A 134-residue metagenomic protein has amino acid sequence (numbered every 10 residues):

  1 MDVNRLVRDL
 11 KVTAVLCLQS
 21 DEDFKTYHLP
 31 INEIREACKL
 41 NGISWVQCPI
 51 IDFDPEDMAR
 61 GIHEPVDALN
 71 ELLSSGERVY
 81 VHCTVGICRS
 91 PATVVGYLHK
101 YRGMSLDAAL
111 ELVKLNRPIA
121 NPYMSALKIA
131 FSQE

Functional and structural regions predicted by a protein language model:
M1-R78, K100-F131: Cysteine-based protein phosphatase catalytic domain of the PTP/DSP
G76-V95: A phosphate-binding catalytic loop at a beta-strand-loop-alpha-helix junction that coordinates phosphoryl groups
